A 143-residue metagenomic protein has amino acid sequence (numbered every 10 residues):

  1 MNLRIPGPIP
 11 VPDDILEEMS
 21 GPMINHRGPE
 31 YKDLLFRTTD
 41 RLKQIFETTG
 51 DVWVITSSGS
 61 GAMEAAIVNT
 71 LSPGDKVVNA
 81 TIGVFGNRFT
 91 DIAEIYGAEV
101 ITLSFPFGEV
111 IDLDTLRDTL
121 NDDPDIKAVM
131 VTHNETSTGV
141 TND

Functional and structural regions predicted by a protein language model:
M1-T56: A glycine-/small-polar-enriched, mobile loop at the entrance of the PLP active site in fold-type I
T48-G50, P73-K76, Y96-E99, D123-K127: Short coil/turn connectors at secondary-structure junctions
T49-V78, I82, G86-T90: Conserved beta-loop-alpha segment that forms the PLP phosphate-binding cup at the N-terminus of a helix
G61-A62, G83-N87, E99, F107-V110 (+1 more regions): A short acidic, glycine/proline-enriched capping/turn motif at secondary-structure boundaries, especially helix N-cap
R88-I101, P106, D114-T119: Active-site-proximal loop->helix
I111-D143: Active-site phosphate-binding strand-loop segment of PLP-dependent enzymes
